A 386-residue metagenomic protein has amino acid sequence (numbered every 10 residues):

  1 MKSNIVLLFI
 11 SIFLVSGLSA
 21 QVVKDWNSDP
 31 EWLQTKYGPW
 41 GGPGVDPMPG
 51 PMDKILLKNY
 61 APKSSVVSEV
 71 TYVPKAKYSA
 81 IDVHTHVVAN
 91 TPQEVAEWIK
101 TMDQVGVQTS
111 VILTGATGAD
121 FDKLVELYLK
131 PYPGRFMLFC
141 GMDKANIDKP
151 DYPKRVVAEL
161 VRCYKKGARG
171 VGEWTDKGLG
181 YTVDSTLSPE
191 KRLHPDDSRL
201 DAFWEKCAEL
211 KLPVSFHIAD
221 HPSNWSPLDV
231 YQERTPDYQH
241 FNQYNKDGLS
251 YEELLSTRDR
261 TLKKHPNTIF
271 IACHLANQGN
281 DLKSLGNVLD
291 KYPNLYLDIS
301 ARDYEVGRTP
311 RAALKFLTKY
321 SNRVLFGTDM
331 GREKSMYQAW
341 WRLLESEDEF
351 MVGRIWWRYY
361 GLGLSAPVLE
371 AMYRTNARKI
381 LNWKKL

Functional and structural regions predicted by a protein language model:
L7-G17: Bacterial N-terminal signal peptides
V22-G134: An N-terminally biased module of ancient metal coordination in phosphate/nucleic-acid-related enzymes
N27-N59, K77, P222-N245, Y292 (+2 more regions): Active-site gating loops and adjacent loop-to-helix segments of metal-dependent hydrolytic enzymes
P49-L56, S68-T71, D122-F216, D220-F241: Active-site gating/metal-coordination segments in enzymes
I81-T85, S110-I112, M137-G141, V171-E173 (+4 more regions): Hydrophobic faces of well-ordered beta-strands that scaffold small-molecule active sites in alpha/beta enzyme cores
H84, M102, C163, V171 (+5 more regions): Conserved, mostly hydrophobic/aromatic
V87-V95, L113-D122, A145-K154, H194 (+3 more regions): Acidic-and-aromatic substrate-binding clefts and catalytic sites of carbohydrate-active enzymes
T91-P92, I99, K246, E252-R260 (+1 more regions): H/E-rich (His + Asp/Glu) clusters that bind or coordinate divalent metals
